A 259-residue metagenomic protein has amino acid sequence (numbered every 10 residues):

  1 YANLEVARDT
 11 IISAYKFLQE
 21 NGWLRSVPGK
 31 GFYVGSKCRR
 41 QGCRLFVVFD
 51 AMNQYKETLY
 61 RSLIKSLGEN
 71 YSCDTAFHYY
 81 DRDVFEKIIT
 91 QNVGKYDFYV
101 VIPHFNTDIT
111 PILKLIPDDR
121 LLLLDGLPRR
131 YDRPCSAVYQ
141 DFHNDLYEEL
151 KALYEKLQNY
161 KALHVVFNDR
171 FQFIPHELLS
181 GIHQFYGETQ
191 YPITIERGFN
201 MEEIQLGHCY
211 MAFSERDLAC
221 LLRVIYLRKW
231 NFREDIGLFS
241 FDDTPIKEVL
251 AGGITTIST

Functional and structural regions predicted by a protein language model:
Y1-R40: N-terminal helix-turn-helix DNA-binding module of bacterial transcription factors
N21, F32, S36-T90, Y96: Amphipathic helical "hinge" segments at domain boundaries
K37-N53, S136, L153, K161-N168: Short beta-strand segments enriched in small/hydrophobic residues
F46-V47, K95-H104, H164-N168, L206-E215 (+1 more regions): Periplasmic-binding protein-like
A76-H78, V101-P103, D119-R129, D235-D242: Short beta-strand elements of ligand-binding domains
L127-H164, D242, S258-T259: Hydrophobic alpha-helical segments within soluble ligand-binding/sensing domains
E148-Y186: An alpha-beta-alpha
I204-C209, F213-T259: Flexible loop/turn connectors
